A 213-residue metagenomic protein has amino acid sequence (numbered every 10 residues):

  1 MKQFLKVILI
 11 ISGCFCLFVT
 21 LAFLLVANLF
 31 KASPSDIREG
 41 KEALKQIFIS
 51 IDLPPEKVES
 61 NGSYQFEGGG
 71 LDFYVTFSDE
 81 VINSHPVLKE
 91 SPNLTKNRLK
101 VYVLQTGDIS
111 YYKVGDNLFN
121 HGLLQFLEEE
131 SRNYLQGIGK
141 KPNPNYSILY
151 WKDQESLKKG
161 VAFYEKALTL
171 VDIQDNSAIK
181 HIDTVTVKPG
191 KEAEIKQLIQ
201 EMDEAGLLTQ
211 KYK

Functional and structural regions predicted by a protein language model:
M1-L17: N-terminal Sec-pathway targeting helices
F18-I37: Membrane-interface motif at the C-terminal end of an N-terminal transmembrane signal
R38-D52: Short, non-transmembrane alpha-helical segments in secretory-pathway proteins
N61-N97, V101-L104: Extracytoplasmic/periplasmic/luminal assembly and interaction segments in envelope/secretory/respiratory proteins
N61-Y64, L88-L94, S131-Y146, Y150-K152: Extended non-catalytic scaffold regions that mediate assembly and binding in large macromolecular machines
G115, G122, S131, N145 (+1 more regions): Amphipathic alpha-helical repeat scaffolds of TPR domains
F163-K213: Short S/T/G/P-rich N-terminal loop/turn motif that feeds into the first structured element of a domain
